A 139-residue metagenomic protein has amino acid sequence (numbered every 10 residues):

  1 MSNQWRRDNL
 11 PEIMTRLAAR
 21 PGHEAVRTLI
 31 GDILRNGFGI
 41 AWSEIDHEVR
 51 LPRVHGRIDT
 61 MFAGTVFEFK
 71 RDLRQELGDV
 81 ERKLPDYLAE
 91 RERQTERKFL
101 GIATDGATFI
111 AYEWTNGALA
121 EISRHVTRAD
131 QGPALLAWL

Functional and structural regions predicted by a protein language model:
M1-L100, G106-H125, Q131-L135, L139: A short, conserved, highly charged catalytic patch centered on acidic carboxylates
